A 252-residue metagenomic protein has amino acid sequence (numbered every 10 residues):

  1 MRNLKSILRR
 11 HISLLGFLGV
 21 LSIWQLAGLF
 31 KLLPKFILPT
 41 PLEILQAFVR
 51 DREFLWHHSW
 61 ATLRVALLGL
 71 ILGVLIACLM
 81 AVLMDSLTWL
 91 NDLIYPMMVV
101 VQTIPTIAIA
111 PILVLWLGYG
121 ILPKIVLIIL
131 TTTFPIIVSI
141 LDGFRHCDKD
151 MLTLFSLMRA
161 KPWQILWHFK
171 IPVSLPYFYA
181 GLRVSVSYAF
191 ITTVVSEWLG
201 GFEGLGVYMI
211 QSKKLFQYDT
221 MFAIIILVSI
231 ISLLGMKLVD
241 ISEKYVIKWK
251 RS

Functional and structural regions predicted by a protein language model:
M1-L18, K237-S252: Transmembrane alpha-helical segments of polytopic membrane transport and secretion proteins
R2, S6, R10, F30-V74: Periplasmic/extracellular loop-to-transmembrane helix junction in inner-membrane transport proteins
L68-M98, L115: Transmembrane-helix boundary motif in ABC transporter permease subunits
T88, R145, F222-S252: C-terminal transmembrane helix and the adjacent membrane-cytosol boundary/short C-terminal tail of inner/organellar
V99-P135, D142-G143: Generic hydrophobic transmembrane alpha-helix motif, especially the helices
L115, I191-V228, I247-S252: Glycine-rich helix-loop "coupling/hinge" segments at transmembrane-helix boundaries in multipass transporters
V126, L130, W163-V195, V228 (+1 more regions): Transmembrane alpha-helices
G143-G181, L205, M209: Short cytoplasmic-facing helical segments at TM-TM junctions of multi-pass membrane proteins
